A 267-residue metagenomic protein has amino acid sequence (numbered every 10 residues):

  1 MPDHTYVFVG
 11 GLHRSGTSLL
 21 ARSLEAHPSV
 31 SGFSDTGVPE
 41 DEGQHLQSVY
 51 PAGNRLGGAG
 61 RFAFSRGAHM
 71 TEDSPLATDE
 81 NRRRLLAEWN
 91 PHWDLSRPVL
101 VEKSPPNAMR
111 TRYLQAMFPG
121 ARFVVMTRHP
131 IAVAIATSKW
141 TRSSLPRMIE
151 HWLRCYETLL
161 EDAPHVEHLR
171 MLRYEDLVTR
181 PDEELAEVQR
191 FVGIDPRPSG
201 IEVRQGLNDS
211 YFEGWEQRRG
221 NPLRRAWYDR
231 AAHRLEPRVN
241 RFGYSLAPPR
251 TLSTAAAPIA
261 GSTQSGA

Functional and structural regions predicted by a protein language model:
M1-V7, S138, L145, L160-A163 (+1 more regions): PAPS-dependent sulfotransferases, especially Golgi type II membrane carbohydrate sulfotransferases
P2-H27: Walker A (P-loop) phosphate-binding motif
H4-T5, S15, R84, P106-M109 (+1 more regions): Short, conserved clusters of charged catalytic residues that mark active-site and nucleotide-handling motifs
F8-G10, F33, M126: Short hydrophobic segments within beta-strands
A26-K103, N107-A108, M117, W227-A255: PAPS-dependent sulfation machinery
D35-G43, T127-I131, G200-R204: A short, structured active-site edge motif that brings together acidic residues
G43-Q44, P181, L207-N208: Short Asp/Glu-rich motifs
P51-N54, A63, W93-G200: PAPS-dependent sulfotransferase catalytic domain
